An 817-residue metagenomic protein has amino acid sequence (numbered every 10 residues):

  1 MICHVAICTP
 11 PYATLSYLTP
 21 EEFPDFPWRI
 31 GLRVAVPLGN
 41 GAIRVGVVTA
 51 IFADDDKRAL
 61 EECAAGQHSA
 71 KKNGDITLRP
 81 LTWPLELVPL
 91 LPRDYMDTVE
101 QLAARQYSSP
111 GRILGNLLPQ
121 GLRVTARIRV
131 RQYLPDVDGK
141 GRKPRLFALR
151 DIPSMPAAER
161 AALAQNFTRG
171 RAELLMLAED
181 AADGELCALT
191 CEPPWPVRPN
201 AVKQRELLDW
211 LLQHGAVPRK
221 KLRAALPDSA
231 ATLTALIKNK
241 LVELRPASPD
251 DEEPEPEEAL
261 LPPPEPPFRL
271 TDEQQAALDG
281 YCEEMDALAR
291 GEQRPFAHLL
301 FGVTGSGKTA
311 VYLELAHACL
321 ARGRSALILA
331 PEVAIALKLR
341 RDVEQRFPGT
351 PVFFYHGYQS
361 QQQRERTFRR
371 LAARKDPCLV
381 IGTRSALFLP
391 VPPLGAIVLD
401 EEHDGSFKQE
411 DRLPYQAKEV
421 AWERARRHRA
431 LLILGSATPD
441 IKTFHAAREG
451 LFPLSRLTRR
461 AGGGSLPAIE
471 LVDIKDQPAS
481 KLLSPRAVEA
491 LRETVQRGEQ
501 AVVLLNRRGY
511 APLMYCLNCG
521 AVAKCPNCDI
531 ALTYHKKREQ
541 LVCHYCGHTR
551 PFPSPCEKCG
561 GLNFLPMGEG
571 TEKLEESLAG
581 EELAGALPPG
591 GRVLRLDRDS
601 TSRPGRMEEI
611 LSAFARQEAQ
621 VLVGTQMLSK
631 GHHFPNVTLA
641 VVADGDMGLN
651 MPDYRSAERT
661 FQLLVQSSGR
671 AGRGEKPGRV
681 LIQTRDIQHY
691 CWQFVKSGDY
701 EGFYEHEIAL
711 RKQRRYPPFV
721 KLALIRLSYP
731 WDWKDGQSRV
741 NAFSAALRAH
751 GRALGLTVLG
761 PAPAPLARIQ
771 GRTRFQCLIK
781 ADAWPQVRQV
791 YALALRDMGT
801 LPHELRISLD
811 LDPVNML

Functional and structural regions predicted by a protein language model:
M1, L32, E499, F719-A723 (+2 more regions): Residues at beta-strand starts and edge strands
M1-S436, T443, R448-G464, H750-A753 (+2 more regions): Accessory, non-ATPase domains that flank or precede helicase/AAA+ motor cores in DNA-metabolism machines
A6, P135-K140, Q713-P717, A764-Q770: Short, flexible, solvent-exposed loop/turn segments with mixed acidic/basic and small polar residues
A181-A182, K536, A767-G771: Short, ordered beta-strand-loop transition motifs
E265-T271, Q275, D279, E292-C378 (+7 more regions): Inter-lobe coupling/hinge segments of SF2-like helicase ATPases
A531, R592, T757, R806-S808: Residues at or immediately flanking beta-strands
F743, L747-Q786, V790-A794: C-terminal structured "cap/appendage" subdomains that terminate the fold
